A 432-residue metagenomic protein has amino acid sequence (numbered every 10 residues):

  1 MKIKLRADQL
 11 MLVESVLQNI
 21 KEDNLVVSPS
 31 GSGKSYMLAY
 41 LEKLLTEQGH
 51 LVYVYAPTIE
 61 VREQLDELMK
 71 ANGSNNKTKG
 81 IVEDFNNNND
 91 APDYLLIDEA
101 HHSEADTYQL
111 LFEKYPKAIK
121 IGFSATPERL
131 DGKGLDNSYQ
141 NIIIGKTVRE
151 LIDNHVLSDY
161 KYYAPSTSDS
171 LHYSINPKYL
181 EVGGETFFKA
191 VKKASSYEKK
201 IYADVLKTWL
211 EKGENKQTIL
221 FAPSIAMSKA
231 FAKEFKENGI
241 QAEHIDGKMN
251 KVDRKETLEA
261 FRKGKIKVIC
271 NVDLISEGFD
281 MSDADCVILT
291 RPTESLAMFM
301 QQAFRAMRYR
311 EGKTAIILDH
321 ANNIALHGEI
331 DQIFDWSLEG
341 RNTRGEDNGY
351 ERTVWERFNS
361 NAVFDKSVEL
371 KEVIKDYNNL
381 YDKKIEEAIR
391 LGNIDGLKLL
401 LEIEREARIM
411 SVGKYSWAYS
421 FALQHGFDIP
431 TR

Functional and structural regions predicted by a protein language model:
M1-V27: Conserved pre-motif I regulatory segment
I20-L41, F221: Walker A/P-loop
S28, S35, Y53-R62, V191-F235: Conserved strand-helix element at the start of the C-terminal RecA-like helicase core
E63, K229-K233, I240-S276: Conserved helicase ATPase core of P-loop NTP-dependent helicases/translocases
A105-Y162: Post-DEXD/H (motif II) to motif III coupling segment of the RecA-like Helicase ATP-binding lobe
I142-I219: Conserved interdomain linker/interface between the two RecA-like ATPase lobes of SF2 helicase motors
K193, D204-E211, Q217, Q332-R432: Long, largely alpha-helical accessory region at the distal end of helicase-like NTP-driven motors
R305-D335: Conserved segment of the helicase C-terminal RecA-like domain
